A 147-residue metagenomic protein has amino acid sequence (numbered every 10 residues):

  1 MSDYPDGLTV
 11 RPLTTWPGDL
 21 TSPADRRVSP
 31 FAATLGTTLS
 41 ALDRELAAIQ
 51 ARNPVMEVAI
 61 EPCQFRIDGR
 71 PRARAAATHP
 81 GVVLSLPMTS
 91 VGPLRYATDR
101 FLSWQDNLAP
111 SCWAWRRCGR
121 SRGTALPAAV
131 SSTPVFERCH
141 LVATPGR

Functional and structural regions predicted by a protein language model:
M1-G146: Short "pre-J" leader segments immediately N-terminal to J/J-like domains in DnaJ-family and J-like proteins
